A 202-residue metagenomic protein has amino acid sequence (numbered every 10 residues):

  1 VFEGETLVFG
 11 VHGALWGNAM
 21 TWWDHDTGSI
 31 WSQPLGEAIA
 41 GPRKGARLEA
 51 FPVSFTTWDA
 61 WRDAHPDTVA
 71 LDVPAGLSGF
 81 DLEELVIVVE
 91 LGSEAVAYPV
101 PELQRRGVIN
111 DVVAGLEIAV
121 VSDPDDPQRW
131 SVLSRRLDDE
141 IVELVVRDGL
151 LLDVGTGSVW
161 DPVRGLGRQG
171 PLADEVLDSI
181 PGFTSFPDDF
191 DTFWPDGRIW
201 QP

Functional and structural regions predicted by a protein language model:
V1-P202: Mid-to-C-terminal functional-domain signal that highlights helix-capping/loop sites within ligand-binding modules
